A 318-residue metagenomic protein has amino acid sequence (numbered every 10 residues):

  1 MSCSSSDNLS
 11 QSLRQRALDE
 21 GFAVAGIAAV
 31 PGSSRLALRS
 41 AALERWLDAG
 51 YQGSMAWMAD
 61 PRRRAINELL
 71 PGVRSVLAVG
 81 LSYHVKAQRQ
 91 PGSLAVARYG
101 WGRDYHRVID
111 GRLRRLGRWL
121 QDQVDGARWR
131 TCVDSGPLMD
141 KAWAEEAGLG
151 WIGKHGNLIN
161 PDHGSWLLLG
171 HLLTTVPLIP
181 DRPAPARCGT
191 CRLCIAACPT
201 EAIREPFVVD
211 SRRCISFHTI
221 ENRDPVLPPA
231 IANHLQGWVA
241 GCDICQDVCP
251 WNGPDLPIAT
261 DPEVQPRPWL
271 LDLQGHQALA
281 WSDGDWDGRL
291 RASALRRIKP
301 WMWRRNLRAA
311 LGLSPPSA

Functional and structural regions predicted by a protein language model:
M1-R187, Q236: Auxiliary alpha/beta "docking" domains used to position bulky ligands
D19, L193-S216, R223, L235-E263: Iron-sulfur cluster-binding cysteine motifs and their immediate structural context in ferredoxin-like electron-transfer
I159-P183, T190, S211-A230, D283-D287: Short, charged low-complexity linear segments at domain edges
L227-A318: Alpha-helical scaffold domains
